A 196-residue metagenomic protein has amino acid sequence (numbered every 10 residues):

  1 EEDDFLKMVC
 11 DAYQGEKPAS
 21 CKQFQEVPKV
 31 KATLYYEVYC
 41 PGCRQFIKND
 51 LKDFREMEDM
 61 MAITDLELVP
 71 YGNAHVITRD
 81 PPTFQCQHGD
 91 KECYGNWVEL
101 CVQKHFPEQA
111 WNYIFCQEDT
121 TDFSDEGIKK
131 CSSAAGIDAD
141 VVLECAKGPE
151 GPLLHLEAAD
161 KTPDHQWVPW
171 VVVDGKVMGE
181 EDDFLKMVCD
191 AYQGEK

Functional and structural regions predicted by a protein language model:
E1-Y35, N49, R55-E56, T120-K196: C-terminal cap of thioredoxin/glutaredoxin-like
F5, C10, Q23-F24, P28 (+1 more regions): Structural alpha/beta surface segment adjacent to cysteine/selenocysteine redox centers across thiol/disulfide enzymes
